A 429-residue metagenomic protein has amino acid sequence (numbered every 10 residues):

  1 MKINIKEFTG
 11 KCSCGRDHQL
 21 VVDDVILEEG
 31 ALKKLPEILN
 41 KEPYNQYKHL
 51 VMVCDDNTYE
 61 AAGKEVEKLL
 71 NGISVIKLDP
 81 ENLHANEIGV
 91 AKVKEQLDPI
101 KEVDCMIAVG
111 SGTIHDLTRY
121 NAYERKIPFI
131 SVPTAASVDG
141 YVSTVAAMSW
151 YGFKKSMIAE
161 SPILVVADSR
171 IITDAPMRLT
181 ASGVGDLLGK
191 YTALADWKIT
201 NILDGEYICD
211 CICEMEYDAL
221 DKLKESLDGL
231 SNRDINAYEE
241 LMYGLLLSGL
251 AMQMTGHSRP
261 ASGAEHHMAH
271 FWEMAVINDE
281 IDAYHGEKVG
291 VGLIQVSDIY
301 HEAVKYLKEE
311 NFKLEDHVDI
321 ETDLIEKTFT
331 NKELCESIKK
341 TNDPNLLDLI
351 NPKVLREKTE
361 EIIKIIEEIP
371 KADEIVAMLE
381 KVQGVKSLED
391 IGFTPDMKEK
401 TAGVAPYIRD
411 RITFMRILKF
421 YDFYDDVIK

Functional and structural regions predicted by a protein language model:
M1-C105: ATP/NTP phosphate-donor binding region
K2-R16, V304-K429: C-terminal charged capping/lid subdomain of soluble metabolic enzymes
D17-Q19, Y44-N45, D98-K101, A122 (+7 more regions): Solvent-exposed alpha-helices and their adjacent loops that cap or buttress functional pockets in soluble metabolic
D23, R125-K222: A glycine/threonine-rich phosphate-anchoring loop and its flanking beta-alpha core in nucleotide/phosphate-binding
E29, N45-Y59, L179-G183, T394 (+2 more regions): N-terminal low-complexity or amphipathic/hydrophobic leaders
I100-A135: A short, small-residue-rich loop immediately preceding and capping a beta-strand
V184, L188, Y238-M252, L293 (+2 more regions): Short alpha-helical scaffolding segments that buttress acidic/His motifs in well-ordered protein cores
Y217-E302: A conserved active-site cap/scaffold subdomain adjacent to cofactor or substrate pockets
